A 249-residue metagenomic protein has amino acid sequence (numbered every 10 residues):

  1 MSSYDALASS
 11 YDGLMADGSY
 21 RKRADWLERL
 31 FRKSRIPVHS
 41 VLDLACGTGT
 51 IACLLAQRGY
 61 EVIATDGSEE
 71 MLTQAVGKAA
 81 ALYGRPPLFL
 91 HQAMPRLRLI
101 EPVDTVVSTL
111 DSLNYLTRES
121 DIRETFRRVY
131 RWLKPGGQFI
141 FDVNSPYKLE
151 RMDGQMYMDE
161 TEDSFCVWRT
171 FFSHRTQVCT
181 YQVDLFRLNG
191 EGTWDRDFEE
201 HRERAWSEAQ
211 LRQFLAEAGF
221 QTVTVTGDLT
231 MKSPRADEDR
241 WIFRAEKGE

Functional and structural regions predicted by a protein language model:
M1-H39: Conserved class I S-adenosyl-L-methionine
L42, T50-R96: Class I SAM-dependent methyltransferase SAM/SAH-binding core
A45: Conserved S-adenosyl-L-methionine
R98-T105: A short acidic, Gly/Pro-enriched loop at the edge of an enzyme's catalytic core that lines a small-molecule cofactor
T109-D111: Residues lining the SAM
R123-P135: A short glycine-rich, Lys/Arg-flanked "PGG" loop and its adjoining helix->strand segment in the class I
I140-Q213: SAM-dependent methyltransferase
R202-E249: C-terminal lobe and adjacent flexible extensions of AdoMet/dcAdoMet transferase-like proteins
